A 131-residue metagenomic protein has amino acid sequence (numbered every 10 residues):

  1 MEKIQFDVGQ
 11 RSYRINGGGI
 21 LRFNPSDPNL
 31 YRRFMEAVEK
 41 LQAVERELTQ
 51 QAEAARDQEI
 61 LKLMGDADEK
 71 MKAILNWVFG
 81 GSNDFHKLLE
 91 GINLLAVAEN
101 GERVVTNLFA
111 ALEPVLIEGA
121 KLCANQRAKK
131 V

Functional and structural regions predicted by a protein language model:
M1-I60: Short N-terminal mixed-charge amphipathic segments
K3-Q5, R11-Y13, E69, V78 (+1 more regions): Homeobox/homeodomain signature
A37, L41-V44, L48, A67 (+2 more regions): Amphipathic alpha-helices that form helix-helix packing interfaces
D57, D68-E69, K121-A124: A general structural signal for short secondary-structure boundary/capping elements
Q58-D66, A96: Short coil/turn segments at secondary-structure boundaries
M64-L75: Short amphipathic alpha-helical coiled-coil/interface segments
A73, W77-V131: C-terminal charged interaction modules
